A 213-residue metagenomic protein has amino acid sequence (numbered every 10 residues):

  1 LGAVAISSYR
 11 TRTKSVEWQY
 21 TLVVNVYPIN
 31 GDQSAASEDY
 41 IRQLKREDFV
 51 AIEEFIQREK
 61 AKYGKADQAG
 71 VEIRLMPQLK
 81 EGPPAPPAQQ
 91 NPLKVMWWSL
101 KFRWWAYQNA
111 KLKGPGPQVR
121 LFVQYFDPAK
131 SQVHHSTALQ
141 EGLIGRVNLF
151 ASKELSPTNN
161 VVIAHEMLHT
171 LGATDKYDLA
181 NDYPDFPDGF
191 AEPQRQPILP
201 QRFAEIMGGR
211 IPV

Functional and structural regions predicted by a protein language model:
L1-S8, K14, T137-E141, G145 (+2 more regions): Metalloprotease/metallohydrolase-associated module, dominated by Zn2+-dependent proteases
G2-G114, Y125: Propeptide-to-catalytic entry region of secreted or membrane-anchored zinc metalloproteases
N25-P28, R120-F122, G145-R146, E205-G208: Structural recognition of the beta-strand scaffold that forms the well-ordered cores of secreted hydrolase catalytic
A36-D48, L139, A151-N160, L199: Extracytoplasmic/periplasmic, Sec-exported soluble proteins
G64-E72, T158-T170, F186-E192: Noncatalytic linker/hinge segments flanking ATPase motor cores
I73-A88, H165-D185: A broadly tuned preference for mixed-charge, low-complexity surface segments
R103-L179: Active-site-proximal segment of zinc-dependent metalloprotease catalytic domains
